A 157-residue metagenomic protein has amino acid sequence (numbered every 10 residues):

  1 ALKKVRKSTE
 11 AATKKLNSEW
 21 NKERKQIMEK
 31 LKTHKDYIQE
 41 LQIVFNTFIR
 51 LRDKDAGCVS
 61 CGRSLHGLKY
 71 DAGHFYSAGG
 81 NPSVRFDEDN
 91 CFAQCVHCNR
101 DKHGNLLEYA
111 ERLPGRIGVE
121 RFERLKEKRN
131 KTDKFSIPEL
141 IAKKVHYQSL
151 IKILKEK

Functional and structural regions predicted by a protein language model:
A1, R63-H66, N90-G118: Short Cys/His-centered divalent metal-binding micro-motifs
A1-V44, K126, K131-K157: A boundary/linker detector
K4-T13, K69-S77, L106-R112: Short cysteine/histidine-rich zinc-coordinating motifs and their immediately flanking basic loops
Y37-T47, F75-N81: Short Cys/His-rich Zn2+-coordinating modules
I43-K54, V84-E88: Short, flexible, mixed-charge glycine/proline-rich loop motifs that serve as phosphate/nucleic-acid-contacting
A56-V59, G104: Short, solvent-exposed positions on alpha-helices
V59-A93: Histidine-centered nuclease catalytic patch
I117-E127: Short, surface-exposed acidic
